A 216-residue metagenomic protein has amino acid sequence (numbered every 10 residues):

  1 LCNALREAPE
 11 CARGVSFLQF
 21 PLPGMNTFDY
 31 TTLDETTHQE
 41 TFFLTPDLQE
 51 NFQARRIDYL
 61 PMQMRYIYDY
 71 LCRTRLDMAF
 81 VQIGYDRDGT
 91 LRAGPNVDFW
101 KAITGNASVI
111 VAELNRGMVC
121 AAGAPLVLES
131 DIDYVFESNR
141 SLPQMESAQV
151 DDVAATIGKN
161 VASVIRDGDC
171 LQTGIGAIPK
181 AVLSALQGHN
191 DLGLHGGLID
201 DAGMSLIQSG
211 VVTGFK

Functional and structural regions predicted by a protein language model:
L1-K216: Conserved alpha/beta enzyme-core scaffold
